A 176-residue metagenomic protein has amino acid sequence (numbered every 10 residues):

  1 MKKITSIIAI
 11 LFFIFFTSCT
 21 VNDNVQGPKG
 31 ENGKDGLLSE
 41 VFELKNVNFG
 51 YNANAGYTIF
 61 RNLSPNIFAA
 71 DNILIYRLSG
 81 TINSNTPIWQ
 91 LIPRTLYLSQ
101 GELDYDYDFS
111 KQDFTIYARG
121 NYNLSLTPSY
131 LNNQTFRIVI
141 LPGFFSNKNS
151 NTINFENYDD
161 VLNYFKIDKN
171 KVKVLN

Functional and structural regions predicted by a protein language model:
M1-I4, T20-V21: Positively charged n-region of N-terminal signal peptides that target proteins for export
T5-F12: Sec-dependent signal peptide hydrophobic core
F15-S18: C-terminal motif of bacterial Sec signal peptides marking the signal peptidase cleavage site
V21-F42: Collagen/collagen-like triple-helix recognition
L37-S39, A55-T58, T135: Intrinsic-disorder/low-complexity, polar/charged segments enriched in Ser/Thr/Lys/Arg/Asp/Glu/Gln
L38-F49, N147-T152: Disulfide-bonded cysteine-rich modules in secreted/extracellular proteins, activating on the conserved Cys frameworks
V47-Y130: Extracellular attachment/recognition segments
N132-N176: C-terminal partner/receptor-binding element of secreted or periplasmic proteins
